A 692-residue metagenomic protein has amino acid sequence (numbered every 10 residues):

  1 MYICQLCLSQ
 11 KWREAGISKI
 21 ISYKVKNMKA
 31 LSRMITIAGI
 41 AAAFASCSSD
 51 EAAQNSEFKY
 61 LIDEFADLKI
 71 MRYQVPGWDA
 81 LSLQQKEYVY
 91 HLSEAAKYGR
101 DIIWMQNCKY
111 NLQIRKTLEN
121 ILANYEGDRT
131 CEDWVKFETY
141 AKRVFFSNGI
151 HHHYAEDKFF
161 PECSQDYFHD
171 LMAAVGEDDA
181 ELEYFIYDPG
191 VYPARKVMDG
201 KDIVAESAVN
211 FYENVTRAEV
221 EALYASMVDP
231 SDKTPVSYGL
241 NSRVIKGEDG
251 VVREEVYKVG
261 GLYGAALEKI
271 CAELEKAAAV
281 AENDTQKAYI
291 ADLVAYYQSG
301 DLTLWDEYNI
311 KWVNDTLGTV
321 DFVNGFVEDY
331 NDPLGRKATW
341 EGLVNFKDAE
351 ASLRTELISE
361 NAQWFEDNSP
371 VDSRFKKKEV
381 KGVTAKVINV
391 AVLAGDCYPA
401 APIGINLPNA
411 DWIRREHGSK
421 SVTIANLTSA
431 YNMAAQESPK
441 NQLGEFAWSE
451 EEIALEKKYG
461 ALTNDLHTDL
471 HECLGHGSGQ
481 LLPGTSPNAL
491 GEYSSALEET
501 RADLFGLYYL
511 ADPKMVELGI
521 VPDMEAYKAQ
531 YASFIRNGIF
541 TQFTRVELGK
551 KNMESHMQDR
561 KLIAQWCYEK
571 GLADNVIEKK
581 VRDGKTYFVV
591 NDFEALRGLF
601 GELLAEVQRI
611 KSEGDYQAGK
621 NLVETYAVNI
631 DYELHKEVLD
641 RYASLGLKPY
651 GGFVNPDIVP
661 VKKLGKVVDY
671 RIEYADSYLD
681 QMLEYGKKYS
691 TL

Functional and structural regions predicted by a protein language model:
F44-S46: C-terminal motif of bacterial Sec signal peptides marking the signal peptidase cleavage site
N55-T117: N-terminal-proximal low-complexity accessory segments that begin disordered and transition into the first
Q74, I103, L507-I610: Long, well-structured alpha-helical subdomains associated with metal-dependent extracellular/ecto-lumenal hydrolases
S82, N283, L466-Q480, A502: Active-site recognition of the HExxH zinc-binding catalytic motif
S82, N283, S495-D512: An active-site-proximal "capping" alpha-helix that borders the catalytic cofactor pocket
E138-K246, R253-E452, G460: Contiguous, non-catalytic segments that form substrate-binding/exosite surfaces or channel walls
G479-T500: Post-HEXXH active-site segment of zinc metalloproteases
D592, L596-L692: Extended, compositionally biased alpha-helical segments that mediate assembly or anchoring
